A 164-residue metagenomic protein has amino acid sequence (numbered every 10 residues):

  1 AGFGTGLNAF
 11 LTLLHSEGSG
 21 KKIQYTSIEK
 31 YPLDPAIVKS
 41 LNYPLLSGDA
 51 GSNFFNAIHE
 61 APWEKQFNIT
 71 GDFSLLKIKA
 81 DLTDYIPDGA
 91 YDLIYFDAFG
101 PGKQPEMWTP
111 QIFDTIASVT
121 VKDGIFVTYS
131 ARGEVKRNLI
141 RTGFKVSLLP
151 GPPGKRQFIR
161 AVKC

Functional and structural regions predicted by a protein language model:
A1-H59: SAM cofactor-binding core of SAM-dependent methyltransferases, primarily the Rossmann-like beta-alpha-beta module
K30, W108, A131: Short beta->alpha hinge that forms the Motif I/post-I loop of the SAM-binding pocket
I37-D88: S-adenosyl-L-methionine
D92-M107: A short SAM/SAH-binding and catalytic strip from SAM-dependent methyltransferases
L93-Y95, K122-S130: Conserved beta-strand signature within the Rossmann-like core of class I S-adenosyl-L-methionine
E106-D123: A short glycine-rich, Lys/Arg-flanked "PGG" loop and its adjoining helix->strand segment in the class I
R132-C164: Class I S-adenosyl-L-methionine
